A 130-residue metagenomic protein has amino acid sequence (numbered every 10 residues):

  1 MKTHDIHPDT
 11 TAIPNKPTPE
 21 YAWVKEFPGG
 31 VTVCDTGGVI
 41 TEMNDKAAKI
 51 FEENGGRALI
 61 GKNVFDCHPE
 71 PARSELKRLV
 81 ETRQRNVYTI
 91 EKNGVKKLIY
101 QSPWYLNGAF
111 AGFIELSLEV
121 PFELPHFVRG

Functional and structural regions predicted by a protein language model:
K2-P14, E20, L118-G130: Juxtadomain coupling helices with adjacent low-complexity linkers
P8-M43: Sensory modules in modular signal-transduction proteins
G37, K46-R129: Sensory/regulatory domains in signal-transduction proteins
